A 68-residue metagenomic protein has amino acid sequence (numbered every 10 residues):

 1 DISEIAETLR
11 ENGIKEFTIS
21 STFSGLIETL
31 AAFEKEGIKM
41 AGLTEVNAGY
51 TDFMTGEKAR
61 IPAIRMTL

Functional and structural regions predicted by a protein language model:
D1-I27: An N-terminal amphipathic alpha-helical segment
I27-I38: Short, aromatic/basic amphipathic alpha-helical patches
M40-L68: C-terminal edge-of-domain segments
